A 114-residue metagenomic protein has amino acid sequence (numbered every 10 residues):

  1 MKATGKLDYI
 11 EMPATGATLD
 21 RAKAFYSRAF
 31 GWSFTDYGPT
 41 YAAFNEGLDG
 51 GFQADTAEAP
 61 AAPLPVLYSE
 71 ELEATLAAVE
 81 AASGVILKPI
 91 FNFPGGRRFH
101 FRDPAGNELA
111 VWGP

Functional and structural regions predicted by a protein language model:
M1-G5, A14, G84-P114: Vicinal oxygen chelate
M1-K23, P63-P65: N-terminal beta-strand motif that seeds the catalytic metal site of vicinal oxygen chelate
Y9, A14, F25, F30-S33 (+2 more regions): Tryptophan-centric aromatic hotspots in well-structured domains and transmembrane helices
Y9, G51-Q53, S69, A78: Residue-level hotspots at or immediately adjacent to binding/recognition sites across diverse folds
G16, T56, E70-L72, P104 (+1 more regions): Short loop segments at secondary-structure junctions
A22, Y26, V79, G106: Conserved active-site tyrosine of GNAT-family acetyltransferases
F30-P63, L109-G113: Conserved short beta-strand elements that form part of the metal-binding/catalytic scaffold of enzyme active sites
E58-P94: Mid-chain, well-packed structural core segment of small domains
